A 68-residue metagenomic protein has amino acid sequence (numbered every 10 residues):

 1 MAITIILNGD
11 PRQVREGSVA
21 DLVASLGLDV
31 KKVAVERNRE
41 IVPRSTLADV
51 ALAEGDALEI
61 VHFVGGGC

Functional and structural regions predicted by a protein language model:
M1-C68: Ubiquitin-like/PB1-type beta-grasp interaction modules and other compact soluble beta-rich domains
